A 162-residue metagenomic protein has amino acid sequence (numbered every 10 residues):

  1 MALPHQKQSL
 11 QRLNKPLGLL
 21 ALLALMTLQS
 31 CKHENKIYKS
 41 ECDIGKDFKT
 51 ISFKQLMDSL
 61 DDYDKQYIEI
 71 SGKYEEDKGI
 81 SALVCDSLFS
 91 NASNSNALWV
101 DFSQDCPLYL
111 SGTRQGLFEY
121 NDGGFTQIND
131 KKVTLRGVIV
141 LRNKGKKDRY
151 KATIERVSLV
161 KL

Functional and structural regions predicted by a protein language model:
A2-Q29: Sec-dependent bacterial lipoprotein signal peptides
C31-L162: OB-fold and OB-like single-stranded nucleic-acid-recognition modules and their adjacent interaction interfaces
